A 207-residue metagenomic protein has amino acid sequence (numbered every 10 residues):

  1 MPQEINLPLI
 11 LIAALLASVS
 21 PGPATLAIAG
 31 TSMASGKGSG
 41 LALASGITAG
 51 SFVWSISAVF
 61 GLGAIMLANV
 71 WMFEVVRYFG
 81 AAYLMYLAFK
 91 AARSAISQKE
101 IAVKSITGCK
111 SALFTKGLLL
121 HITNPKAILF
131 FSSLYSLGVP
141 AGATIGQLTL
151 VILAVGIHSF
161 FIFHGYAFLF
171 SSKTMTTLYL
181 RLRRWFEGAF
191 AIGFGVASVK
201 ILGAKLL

Functional and structural regions predicted by a protein language model:
P2-E74, S133-L150, A154-V155: Juxtamembrane transmembrane-helix termini in multi-pass membrane transport proteins
I5, G108-L113, I122-K126: Juxtamembrane cytosolic amphipathic helices that cap and anchor the N-termini of specific transmembrane helices
P8-A13, A82-M85, T115-L119, L150 (+1 more regions): Short alpha-helical transmembrane interface motifs in multi-pass membrane proteins
L15, V19, F52-V53, F89 (+3 more regions): Hydrophobic/aromatic residues within the transmembrane alpha-helices of Major Facilitator Superfamily
G38-L113, V199: Membrane helix-loop-helix hairpins that form the core translocation module of multi-pass transporters
A68-K99, H158-I162, Y166, T177-L207: Selective transmembrane alpha-helices of multi-pass membrane proteins
L120-S133, A191-F194: Core segments of transmembrane alpha-helices that mediate helix-helix packing or line hydrophobic substrate/ligand
Q147-S171: Hydrophobic alpha-helical transmembrane segments of multi-pass membrane transport proteins, especially secondary
